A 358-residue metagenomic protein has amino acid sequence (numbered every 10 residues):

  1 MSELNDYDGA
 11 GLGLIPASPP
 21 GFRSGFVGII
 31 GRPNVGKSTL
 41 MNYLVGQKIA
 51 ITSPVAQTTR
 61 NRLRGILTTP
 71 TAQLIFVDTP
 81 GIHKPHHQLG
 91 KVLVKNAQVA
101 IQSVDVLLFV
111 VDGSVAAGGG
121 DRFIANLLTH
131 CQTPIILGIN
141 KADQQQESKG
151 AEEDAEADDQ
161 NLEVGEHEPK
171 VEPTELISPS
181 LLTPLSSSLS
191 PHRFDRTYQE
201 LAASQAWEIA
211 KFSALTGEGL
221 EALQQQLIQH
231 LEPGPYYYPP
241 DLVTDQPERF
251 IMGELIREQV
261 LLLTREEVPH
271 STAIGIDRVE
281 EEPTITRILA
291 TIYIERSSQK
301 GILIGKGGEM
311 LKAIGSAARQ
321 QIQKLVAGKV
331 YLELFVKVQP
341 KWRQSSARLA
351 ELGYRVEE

Functional and structural regions predicted by a protein language model:
S2-K95, I101: Conserved G1/Walker A P-loop phosphate-binding module
I30, N34, L40, L63 (+8 more regions): Residue-level signature of catalytic and energy-coupling elements of molecular machines, predominantly ATP/GTP-dependent
G36, Q144, S213-L231, M252: Conserved GTPase G-domain signal focused on the G5
Q47, I66-P70, P85, A100-L107 (+11 more regions): Conserved, well-folded catalytic cores of nucleic-acid-processing and energy-transducing macromolecular machines
A56-T58, P80-H83, G113-A117, K141-Q145 (+5 more regions): Conserved nucleotide-binding/hydrolysis micro-motifs of P-loop NTPases
K95-E163, P173-I177, L189-I209, E280-E281: Conserved C-terminal guanine-recognition region of P-loop GTPase G domains, centered on the G4
E208, E221, P233-P240, E266-T272 (+1 more regions): Short, structured loop/turn "capping" segments at alpha-beta junctions
Q246-E358: P-loop NTP-binding site
